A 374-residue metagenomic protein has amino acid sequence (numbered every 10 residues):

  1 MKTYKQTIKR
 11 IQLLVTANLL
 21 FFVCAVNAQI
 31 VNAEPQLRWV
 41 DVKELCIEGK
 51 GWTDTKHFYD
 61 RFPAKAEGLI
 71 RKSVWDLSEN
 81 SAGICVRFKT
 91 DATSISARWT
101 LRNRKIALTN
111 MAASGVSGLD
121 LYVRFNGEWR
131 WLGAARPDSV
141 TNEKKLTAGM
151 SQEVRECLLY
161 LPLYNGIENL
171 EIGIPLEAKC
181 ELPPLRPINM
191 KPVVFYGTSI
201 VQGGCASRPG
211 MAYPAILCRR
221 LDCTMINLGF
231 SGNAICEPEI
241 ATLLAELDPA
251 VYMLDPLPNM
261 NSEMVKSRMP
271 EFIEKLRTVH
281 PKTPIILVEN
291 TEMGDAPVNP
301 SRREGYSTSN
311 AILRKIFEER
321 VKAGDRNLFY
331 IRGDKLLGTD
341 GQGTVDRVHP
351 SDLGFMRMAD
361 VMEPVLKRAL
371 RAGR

Functional and structural regions predicted by a protein language model:
K2-T3, T7-K9, L13-P192, K367-R374: N-terminal secretory targeting modules
A107-A112, G203-M211, R303-S307: Glycine- and acidic-residue-enriched helix-capping/strand-helix junction motifs
M190-P214: Catalytic nucleophile-elbow at a beta strand-turn-alpha helix junction centered on a G-D-S/GDSL motif, marking
C205, L217, A234-V279, N290-P297 (+1 more regions): Oxyanion-hole/transition-state-stabilizing segment in secreted/luminal serine hydrolases and related acyltransferases
P214-N227, E318: Short helix-loop-beta junction
M293-I331: Substrate-gating cap/lid alpha-helix
V345-R374: Histidine-centered active-site loop/cap adjacent to the catalytic His in serine esterases/O-acetyl transfer systems
